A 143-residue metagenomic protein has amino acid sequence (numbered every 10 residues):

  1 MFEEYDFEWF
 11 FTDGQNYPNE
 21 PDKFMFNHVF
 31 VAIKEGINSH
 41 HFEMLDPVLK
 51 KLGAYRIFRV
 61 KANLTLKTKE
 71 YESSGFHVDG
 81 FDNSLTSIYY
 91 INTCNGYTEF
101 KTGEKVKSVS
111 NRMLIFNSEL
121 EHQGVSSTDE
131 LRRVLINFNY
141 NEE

Functional and structural regions predicted by a protein language model:
M1-R56: Non-heme Fe(II)/2-oxoglutarate
K50-K69: A short glycine-rich, His/Asp/Glu-containing loop-to-beta-strand
A54, N83, F116, E130-R132: Residue-level preference for beta-strand/loop junctions
L64-L66, I91, Y140-E142: Short beta-strand segments enriched in hydrophobic/aromatic residues within well-folded beta-rich domains
K67, V106-H122: Conserved metal-binding segment of the jelly-roll/cupin
E70-F76, D82-S84, Y90-V109: A short beta-strand-loop-beta hairpin characteristic of the jelly-roll/cupin
G75-H77, E121-D129: Short beta-strand His + acidic residue motifs that chelate non-heme Fe in jelly-roll/DSBH and cupin folds
S87-I88, E130-E143: A short hydrophobic beta-strand segment most commonly corresponding to one strand of the jelly-roll/cupin
